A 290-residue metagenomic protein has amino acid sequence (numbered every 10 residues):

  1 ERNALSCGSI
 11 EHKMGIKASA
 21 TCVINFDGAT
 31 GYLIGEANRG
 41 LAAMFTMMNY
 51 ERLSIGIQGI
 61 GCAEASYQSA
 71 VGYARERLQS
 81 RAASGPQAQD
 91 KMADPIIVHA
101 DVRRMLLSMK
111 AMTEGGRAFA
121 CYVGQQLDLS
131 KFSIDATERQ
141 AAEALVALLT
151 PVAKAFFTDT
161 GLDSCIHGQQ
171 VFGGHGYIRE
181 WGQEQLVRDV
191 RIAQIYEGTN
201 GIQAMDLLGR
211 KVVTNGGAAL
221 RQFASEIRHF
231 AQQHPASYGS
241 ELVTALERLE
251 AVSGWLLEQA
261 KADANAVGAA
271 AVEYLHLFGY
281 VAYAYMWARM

Functional and structural regions predicted by a protein language model:
E1-R248: Internal glycine-rich alpha/beta core junctions
T214, H229-M290: C-terminal amphipathic alpha-helical interaction region
